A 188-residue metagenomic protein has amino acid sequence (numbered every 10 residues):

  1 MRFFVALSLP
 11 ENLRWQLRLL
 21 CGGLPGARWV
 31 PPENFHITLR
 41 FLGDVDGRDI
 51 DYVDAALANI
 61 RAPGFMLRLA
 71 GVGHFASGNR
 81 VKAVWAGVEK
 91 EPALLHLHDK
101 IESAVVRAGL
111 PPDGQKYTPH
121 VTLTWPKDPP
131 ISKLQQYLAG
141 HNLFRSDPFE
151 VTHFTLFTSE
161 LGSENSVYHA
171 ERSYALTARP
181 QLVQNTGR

Functional and structural regions predicted by a protein language model:
M1-R188: Histidine-dependent nucleotide/RNA phosphoesterase domain, centered on the 2H-phosphoesterase fold with its duplicated
